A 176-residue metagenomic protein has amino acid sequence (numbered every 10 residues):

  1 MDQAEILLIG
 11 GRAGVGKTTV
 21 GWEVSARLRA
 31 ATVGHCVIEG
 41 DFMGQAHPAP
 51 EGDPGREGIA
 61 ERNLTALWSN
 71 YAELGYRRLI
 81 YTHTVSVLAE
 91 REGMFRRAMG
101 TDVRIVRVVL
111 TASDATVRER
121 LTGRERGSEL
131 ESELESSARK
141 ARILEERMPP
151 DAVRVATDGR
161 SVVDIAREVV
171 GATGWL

Functional and structural regions predicted by a protein language model:
M1-A4: Phosphate-binding P-loop
I9: Hydrophobic anchor at the beta1->P-loop junction of P-loop NTPases
G14: Walker A (P-loop) phosphate-binding loop of P-loop NTPases
K17: Conserved lysine of the Walker
W22-A66: Conserved substrate/cofactor phosphate-moiety recognition/catalytic segment in nucleotide-dependent phosphotransferases
I59-D102: Glycine-rich phosphate-binding loop used to anchor ATP phosphates in small-molecule kinases, encompassing both
T101-L121, V155: Conserved phosphate-donor/acceptor-positioning beta-strand/loop module used by diverse small-molecule
R126-E168, W175-L176: Small-molecule kinase domains that catalyze NTP-dependent phosphoryl transfer to phosphate-bearing small molecules
